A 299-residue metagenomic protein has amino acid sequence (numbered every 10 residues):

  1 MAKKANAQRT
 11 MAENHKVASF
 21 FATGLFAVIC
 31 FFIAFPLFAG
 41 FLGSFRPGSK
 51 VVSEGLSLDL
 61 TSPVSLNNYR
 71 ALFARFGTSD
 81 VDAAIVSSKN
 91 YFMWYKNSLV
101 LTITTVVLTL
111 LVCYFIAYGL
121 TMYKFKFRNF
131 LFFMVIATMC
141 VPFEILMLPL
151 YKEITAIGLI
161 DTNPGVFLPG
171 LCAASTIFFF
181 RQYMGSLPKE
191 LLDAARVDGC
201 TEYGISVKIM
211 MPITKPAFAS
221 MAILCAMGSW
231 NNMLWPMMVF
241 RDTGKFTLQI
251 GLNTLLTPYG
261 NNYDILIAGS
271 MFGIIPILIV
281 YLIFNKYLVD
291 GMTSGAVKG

Functional and structural regions predicted by a protein language model:
M1-Q8: ABC-family P-loop ATPase nucleotide-binding domain
Q8-G299: A structural signal for multi-pass alpha-helical bundles of membrane permease subunits that mediate small-molecule
